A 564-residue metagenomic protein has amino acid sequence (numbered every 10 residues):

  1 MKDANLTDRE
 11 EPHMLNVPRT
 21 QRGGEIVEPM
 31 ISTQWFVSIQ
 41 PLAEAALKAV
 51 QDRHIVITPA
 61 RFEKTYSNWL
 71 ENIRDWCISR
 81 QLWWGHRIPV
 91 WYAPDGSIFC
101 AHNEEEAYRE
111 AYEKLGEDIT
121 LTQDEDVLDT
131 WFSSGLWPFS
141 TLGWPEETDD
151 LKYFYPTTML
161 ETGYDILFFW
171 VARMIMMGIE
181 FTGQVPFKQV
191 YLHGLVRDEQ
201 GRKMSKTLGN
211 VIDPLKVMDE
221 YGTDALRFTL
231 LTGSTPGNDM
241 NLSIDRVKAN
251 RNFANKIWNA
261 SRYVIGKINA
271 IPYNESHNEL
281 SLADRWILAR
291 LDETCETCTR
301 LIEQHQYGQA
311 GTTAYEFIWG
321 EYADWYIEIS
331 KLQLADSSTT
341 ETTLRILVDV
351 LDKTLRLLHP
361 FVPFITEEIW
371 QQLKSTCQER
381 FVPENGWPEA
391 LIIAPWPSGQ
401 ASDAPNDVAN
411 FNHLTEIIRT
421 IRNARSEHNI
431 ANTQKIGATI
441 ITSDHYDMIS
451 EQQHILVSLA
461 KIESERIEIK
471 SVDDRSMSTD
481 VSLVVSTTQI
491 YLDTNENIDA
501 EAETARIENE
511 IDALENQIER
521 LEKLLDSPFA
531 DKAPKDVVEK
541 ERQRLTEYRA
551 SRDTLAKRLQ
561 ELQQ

Functional and structural regions predicted by a protein language model:
M1-A46, L70, L136, S140-T141 (+5 more regions): N-terminal, positively charged nucleic-acid-binding surface of large information/translation enzymes
P18-G23, Y164, G194-D198: Short, conserved secondary-structure transition motifs
Q40-A60, K152-Y153, N516: Residues forming anionic-ligand binding surfaces in small-molecule and nucleic-acid pockets of primarily soluble enzymes
N68-F132, L136, E180-T223, N238 (+1 more regions): Feature 926 captures the class I aminoacyl-tRNA synthetase adenylation module centered on the KMSKS loop
V127-L128, F154-D165: A short glycine/serine-rich beta->alpha loop
G143-L151: Cytochrome P450 heme-binding Cys-pocket and its upstream "meander" loop
L167-W170, V217-D219, D224-T232: Aromatic-rich carbohydrate-recognition surfaces in CAZymes
A172-F181: Alpha-helical support elements that line or immediately flank enzyme active sites and cofactor-binding pockets
